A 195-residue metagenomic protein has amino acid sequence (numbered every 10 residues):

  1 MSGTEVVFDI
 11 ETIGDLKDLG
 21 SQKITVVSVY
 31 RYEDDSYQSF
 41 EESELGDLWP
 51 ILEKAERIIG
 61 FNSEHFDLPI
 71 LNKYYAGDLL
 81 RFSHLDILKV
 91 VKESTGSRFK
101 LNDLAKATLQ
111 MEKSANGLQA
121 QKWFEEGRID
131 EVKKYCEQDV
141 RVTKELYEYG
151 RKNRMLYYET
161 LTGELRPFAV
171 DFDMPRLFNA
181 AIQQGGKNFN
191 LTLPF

Functional and structural regions predicted by a protein language model:
M1-F195: DEDD superfamily 3′-5′ metal-dependent exonuclease/proofreading module
